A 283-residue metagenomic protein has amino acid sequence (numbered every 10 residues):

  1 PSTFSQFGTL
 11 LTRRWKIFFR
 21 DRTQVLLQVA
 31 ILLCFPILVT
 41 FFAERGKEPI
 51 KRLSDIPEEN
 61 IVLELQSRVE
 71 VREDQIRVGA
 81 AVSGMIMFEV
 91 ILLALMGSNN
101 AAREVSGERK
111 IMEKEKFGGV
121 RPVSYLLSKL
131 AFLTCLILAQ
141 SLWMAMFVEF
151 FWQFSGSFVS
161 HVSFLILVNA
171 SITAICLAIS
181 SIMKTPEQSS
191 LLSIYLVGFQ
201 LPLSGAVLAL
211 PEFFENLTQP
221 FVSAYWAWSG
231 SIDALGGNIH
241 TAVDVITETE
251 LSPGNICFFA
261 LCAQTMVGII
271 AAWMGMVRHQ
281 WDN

Functional and structural regions predicted by a protein language model:
P1-T12, F214-S223: Short, membrane-interfacial amphipathic segments enriched in basic
R14-F18: Short alpha-helical functional segments enriched in proximate histidine and acidic residues
F19-N283: Membrane-spanning alpha-helical segments of multipass transporters and channels
